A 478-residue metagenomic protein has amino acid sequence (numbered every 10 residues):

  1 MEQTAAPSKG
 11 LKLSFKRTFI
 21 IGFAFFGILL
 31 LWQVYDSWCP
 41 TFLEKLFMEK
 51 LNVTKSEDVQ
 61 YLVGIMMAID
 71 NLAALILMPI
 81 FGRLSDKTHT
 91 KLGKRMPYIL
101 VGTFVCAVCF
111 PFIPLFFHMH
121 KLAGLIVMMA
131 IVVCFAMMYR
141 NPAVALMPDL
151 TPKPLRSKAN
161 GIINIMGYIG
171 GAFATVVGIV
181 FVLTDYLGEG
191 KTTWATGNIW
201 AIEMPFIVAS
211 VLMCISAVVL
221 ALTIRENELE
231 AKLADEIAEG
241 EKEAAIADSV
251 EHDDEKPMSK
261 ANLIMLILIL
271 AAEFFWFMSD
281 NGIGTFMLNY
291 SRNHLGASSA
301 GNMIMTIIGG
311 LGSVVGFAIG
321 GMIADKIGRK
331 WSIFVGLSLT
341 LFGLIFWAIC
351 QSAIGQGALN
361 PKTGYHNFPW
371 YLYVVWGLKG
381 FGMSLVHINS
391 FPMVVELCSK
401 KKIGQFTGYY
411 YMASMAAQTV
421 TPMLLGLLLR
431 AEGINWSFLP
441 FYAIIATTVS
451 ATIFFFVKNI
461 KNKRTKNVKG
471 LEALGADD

Functional and structural regions predicted by a protein language model:
E2-S14, E228-A271, L471-D478: Juxtamembrane intracellular "pre-TM" segments in multi-pass secondary transporters
S37-Y61, T285-N302: Short amphipathic helix-loop junctions that connect adjacent transmembrane helices in Major Facilitator Superfamily/SLC
A74, N160-L183, Y411-P422: Glycine-rich segments within core transmembrane alpha-helices of 12-TM secondary carriers
I76-K91, G316-R329, L429: Helix-to-loop junctions at the C-terminal end of transmembrane segments in multipass secondary transporters
M96, V182-V211, L427-T447: A membrane-interface helix-boundary motif in multi-pass transporters
I99-M119, S338-Y365: C-terminal ends and interior cores of transmembrane alpha-helices in multi-pass membrane transporters/permeases
P114-F117, L212-I224, F441-A473: Multi-pass alpha-helical transporter architecture, strongest for 12-TM Major Facilitator/SLC carriers used
M138-T151, L385-S399: Intracellular juxtamembrane helix-capping segments at the cytosolic ends of symmetry-related transmembrane helices
